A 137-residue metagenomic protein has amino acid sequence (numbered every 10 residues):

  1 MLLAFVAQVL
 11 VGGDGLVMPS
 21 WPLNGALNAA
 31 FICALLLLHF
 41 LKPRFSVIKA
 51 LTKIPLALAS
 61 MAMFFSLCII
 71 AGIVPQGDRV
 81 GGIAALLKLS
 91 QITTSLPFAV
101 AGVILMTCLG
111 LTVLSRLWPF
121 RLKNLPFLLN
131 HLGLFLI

Functional and structural regions predicted by a protein language model:
L2-Q8, F31-P43, L67-P75, L105-L117: Alpha-helical transmembrane segments
V6-P22, Q76-T94: Membrane-interface interhelical loops and short amphipathic "cap" helices that link adjacent transmembrane segments
G12-D14, M18-P22, L38-F45, K123: Polytopic transmembrane helical bundles with strong interfacial aromatic enrichment
V17, S46-I54, S90-I92, F120: Short, Lys/Arg-rich N-terminal segment immediately upstream of the first membrane anchor
M18-C33, A59, T93-I104: Alpha-helical transmembrane segments of polytopic membrane proteins
F45-A62, L125-L134: Alpha-helical transmembrane segments and their helix-start/interface "positive-inside/aromatic belt" motifs in integral
L58-Q76, L136: A generic, lipid-embedded transmembrane alpha helix
T93-I137: Internal alpha-helical transmembrane segments
